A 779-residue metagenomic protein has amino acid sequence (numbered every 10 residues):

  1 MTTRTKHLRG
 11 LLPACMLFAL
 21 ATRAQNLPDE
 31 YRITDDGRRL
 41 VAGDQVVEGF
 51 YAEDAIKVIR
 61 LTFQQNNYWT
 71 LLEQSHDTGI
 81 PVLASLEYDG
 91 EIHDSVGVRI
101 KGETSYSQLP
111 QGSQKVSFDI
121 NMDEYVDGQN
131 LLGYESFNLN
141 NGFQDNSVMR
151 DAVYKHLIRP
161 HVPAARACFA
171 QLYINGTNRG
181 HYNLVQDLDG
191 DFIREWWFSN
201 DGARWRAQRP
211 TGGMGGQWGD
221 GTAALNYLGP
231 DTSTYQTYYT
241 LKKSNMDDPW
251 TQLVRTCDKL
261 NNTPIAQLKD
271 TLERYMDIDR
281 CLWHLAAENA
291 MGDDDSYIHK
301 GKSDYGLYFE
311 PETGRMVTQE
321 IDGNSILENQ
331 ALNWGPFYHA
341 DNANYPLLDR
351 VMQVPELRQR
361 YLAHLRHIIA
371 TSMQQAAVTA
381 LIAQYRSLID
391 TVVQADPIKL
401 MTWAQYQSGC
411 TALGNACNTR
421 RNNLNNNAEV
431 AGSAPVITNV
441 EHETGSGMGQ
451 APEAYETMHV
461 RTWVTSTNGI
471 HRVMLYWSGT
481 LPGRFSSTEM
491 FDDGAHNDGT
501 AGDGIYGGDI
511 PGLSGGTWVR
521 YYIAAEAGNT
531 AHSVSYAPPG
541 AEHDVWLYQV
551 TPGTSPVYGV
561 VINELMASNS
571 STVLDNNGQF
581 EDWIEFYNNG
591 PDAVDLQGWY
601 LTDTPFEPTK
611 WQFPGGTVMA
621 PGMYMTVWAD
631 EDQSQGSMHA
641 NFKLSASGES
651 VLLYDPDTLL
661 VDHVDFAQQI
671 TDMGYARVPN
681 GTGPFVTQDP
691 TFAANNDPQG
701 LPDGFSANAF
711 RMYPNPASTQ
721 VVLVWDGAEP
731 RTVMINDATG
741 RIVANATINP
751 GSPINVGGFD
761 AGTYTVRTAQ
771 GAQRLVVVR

Functional and structural regions predicted by a protein language model:
A24-R32, R38-A42, T411-G445, G515-S718: Intrinsically disordered, low-complexity linkers and terminal tails enriched in Ser/Thr/Pro/Gly with interspersed basic
L27-L40, V47-F50, D54-K57, N67 (+7 more regions): Middle-to-C-terminal accessory/interaction subdomains
S117-D127, Y134-S136, N141-G142, P160-A165 (+4 more regions): Internal "kinase-insert"/substrate-recognition segments embedded within catalytic cores of ATP-dependent enzymes
Q450, V460-G469, G479-L481, A527 (+1 more regions): Extracellular acidic, Ser/Thr/Pro-rich low-complexity tracts
H459-T465, Y476, E585-Y587, Y713 (+1 more regions): Short edge beta-strand/loop segments characteristic of extracellular beta-sandwich folds
H496-D509, M623-M625, S634-Q635, P753: Aromatic sugar-binding surface patches on proteins that engage polysaccharides or sugar-phosphate polymers
G512-W518, G757-A761: Surface-exposed, short loops/turns at beta-strand junctions within beta-sandwich domains
G704-Y713, A717-R779: C-terminal outer-membrane/trafficking sorting elements
